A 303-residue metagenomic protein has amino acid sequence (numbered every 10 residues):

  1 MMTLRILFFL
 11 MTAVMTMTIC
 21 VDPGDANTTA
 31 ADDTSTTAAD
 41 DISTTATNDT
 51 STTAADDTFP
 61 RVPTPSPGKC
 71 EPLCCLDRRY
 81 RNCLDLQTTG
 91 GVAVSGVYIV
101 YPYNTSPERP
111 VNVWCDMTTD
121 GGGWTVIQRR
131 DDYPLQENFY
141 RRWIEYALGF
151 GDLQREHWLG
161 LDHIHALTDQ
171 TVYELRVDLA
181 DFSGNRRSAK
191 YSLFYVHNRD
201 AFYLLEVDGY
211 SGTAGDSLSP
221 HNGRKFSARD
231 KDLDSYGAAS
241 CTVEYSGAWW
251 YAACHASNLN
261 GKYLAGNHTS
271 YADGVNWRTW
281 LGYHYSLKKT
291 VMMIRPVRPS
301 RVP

Functional and structural regions predicted by a protein language model:
T3-L10: Sec-dependent signal peptide recognition, specifically the positively charged N-region followed immediately by
M11-A30, D56-R61, P65-C75: N-terminal signal peptide
D25, A272-P303: C-terminal helix/juxtamembrane-tail motif
T28-T58: Long, intrinsically disordered low-complexity tandem-repeat segments
E71-N222: Extracellular beta-rich globular recognition domains, centered on the fibrinogen C-terminal
A214-A238: Cyclophilin-type peptidyl-prolyl cis-trans isomerase
Y236-G282: Glycine-anchored, exposed beta-strand/edge motif detector
